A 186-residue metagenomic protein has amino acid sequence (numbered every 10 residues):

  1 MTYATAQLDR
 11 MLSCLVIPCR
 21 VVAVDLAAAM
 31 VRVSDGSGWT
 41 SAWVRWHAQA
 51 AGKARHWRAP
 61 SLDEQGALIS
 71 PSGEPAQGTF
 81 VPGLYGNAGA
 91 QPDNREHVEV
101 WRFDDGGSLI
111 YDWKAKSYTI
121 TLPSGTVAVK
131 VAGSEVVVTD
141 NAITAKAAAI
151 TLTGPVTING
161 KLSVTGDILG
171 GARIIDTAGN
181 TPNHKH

Functional and structural regions predicted by a protein language model:
M1-S117: Exposed beta-strand/loop interface patches that mediate assembly or binding
T2-A4, L8, N159-G160, V164-H186: C-terminal, disordered and strongly charge-biased linear tails with low hydrophobicity
V16, R58, T151, G171 (+1 more regions): Generic structural microfeature
W46, F80-V81, A88, V100 (+6 more regions): Alpha-helix boundary/interfacial micro-motifs
Y111, Y118-T121, T126-K130, S134-V138 (+3 more regions): Low-complexity, small-hydrophobic/phenylalanine-enriched stretches that adopt extended beta/coil conformations used
